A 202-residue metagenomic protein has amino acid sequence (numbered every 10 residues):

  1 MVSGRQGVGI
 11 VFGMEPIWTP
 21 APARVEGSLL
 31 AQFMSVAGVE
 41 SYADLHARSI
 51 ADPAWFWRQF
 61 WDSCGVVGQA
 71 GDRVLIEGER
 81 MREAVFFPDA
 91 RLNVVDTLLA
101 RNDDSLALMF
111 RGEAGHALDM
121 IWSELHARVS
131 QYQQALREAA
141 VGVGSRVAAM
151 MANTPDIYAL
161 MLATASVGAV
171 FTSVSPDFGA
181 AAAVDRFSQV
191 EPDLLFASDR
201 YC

Functional and structural regions predicted by a protein language model:
R5-G13: Short, Lys/Arg-enriched N-terminal segments with co-localized hydrophobic residues within the first ~10-30 amino acids
F12-R82: N-terminal amphipathic, basic-rich helices that act as targeting or association modules
L30-A31, S35-A37, V95-I121: AMP-dependent adenylate-forming
S41, A140-R146, A165-V170, D193: Short, surface-exposed connector motifs at secondary-structure boundaries
D44-R48, L108-L162, G179-V184: Conserved AMP-binding/adenylate-forming core of the ANL superfamily
R48-I50, R58-G71, P88-M109: A short N-terminal helical cap/helix-turn-helix that marks the beginning of AMP-binding/adenylate-forming
L162-C202: Structural core segment of the AMP-binding/adenylate-forming
